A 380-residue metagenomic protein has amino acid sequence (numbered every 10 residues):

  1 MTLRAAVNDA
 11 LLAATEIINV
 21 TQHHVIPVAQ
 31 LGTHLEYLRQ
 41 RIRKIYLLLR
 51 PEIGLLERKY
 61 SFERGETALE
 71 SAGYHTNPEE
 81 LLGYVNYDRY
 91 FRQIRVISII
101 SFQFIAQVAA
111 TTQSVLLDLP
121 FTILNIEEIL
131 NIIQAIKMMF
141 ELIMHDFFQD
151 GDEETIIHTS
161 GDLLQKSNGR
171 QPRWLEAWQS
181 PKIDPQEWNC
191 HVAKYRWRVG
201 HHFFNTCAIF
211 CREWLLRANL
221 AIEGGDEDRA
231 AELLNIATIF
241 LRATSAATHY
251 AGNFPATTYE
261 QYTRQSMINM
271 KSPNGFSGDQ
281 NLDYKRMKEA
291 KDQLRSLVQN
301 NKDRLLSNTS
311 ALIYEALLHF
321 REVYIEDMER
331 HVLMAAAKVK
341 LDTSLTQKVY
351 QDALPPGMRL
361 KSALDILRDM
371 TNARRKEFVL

Functional and structural regions predicted by a protein language model:
M1-L380: Surface-exposed peri-terminal alpha-helical interaction modules
